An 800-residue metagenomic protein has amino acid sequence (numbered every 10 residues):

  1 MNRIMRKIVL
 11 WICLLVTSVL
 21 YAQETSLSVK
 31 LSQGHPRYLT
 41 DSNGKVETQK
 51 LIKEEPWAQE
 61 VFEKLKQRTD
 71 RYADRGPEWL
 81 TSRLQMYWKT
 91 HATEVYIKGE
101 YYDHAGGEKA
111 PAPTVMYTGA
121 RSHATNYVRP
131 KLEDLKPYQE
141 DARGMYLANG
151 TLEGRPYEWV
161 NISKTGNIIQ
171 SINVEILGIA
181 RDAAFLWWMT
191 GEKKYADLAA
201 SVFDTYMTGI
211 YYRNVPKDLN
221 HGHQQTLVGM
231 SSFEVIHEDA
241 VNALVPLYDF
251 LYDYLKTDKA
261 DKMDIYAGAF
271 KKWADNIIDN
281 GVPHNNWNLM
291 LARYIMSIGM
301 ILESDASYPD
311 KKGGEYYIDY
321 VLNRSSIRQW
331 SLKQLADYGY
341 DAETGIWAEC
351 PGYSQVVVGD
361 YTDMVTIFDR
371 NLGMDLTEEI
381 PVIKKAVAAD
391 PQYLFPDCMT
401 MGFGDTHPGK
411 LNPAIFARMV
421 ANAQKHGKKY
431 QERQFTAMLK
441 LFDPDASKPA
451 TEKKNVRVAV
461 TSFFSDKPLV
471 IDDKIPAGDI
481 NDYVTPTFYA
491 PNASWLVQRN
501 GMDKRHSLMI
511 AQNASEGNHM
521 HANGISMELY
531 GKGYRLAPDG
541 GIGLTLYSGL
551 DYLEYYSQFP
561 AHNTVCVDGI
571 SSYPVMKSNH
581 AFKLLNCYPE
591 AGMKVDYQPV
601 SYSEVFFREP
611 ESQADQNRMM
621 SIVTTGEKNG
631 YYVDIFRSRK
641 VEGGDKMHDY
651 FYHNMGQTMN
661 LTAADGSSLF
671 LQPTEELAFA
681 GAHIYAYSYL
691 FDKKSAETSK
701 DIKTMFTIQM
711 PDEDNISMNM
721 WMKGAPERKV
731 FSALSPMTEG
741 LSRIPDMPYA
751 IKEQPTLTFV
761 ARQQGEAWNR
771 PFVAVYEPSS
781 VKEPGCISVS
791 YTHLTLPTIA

Functional and structural regions predicted by a protein language model:
M1-E24: Bacterial Sec-dependent N-terminal signal peptides
E24-W159: Low-complexity, Ser/Thr/Pro/Gly-enriched N-terminal "stalk/linker" regions
I169-A388, L394, T406: Aromatic-lined, polymer-binding surfaces characteristic of secreted/periplasmic polysaccharide-degrading enzymes
T377-N455: C-terminal, helix-dominated tail/subdomain
T436, A446-F670, E675, E766-W768 (+2 more regions): Catalytic and substrate-binding regions of extracellular carbohydrate-active enzymes, especially polysaccharide lyases
Y597, F607-A614, R728, P736-T738 (+3 more regions): Accessory, solvent-exposed terminal regions and/or long lumenal/extracellular loops of proteins
F651-R728: Polysaccharide-binding surfaces and accessory modules of carbohydrate-active proteins
T792-T798: Conserved small/polar residues in nucleotide/adenosyl-binding loops
